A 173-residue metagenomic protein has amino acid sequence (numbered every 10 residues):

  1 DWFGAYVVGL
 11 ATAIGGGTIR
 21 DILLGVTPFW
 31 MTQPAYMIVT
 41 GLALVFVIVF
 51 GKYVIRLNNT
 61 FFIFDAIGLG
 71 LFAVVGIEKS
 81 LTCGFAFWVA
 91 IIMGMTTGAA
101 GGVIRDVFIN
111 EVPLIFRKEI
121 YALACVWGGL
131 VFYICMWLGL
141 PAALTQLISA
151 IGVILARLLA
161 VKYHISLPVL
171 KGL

Functional and structural regions predicted by a protein language model:
F3-G9, Q33-I38, N58-L69, M93 (+2 more regions): Cytoplasmic-side transmembrane-helix entry/capping segments in multi-pass membrane proteins
Y6-A11, T18-L24, I92, T96 (+2 more regions): Short, structured motif recognition centered on aromatic/hydrophobic residues
V7, P28-L42, A86-G98: Structural signature of hydrophobic alpha-helical transmembrane segments
G9-G15, T40, D65-E78, T96 (+2 more regions): Small-residue-rich segments of transmembrane alpha-helices in multi-pass membrane proteins, especially helix faces
T18-I22, V45-N58, V103-P113, L158-V169: C-terminal ends of transmembrane helices
I22-M31, G76-V89, I134-T145: Helix-coil boundary and interhelical linker segments in multi-pass alpha-helical membrane proteins
F50, I55-L114: Membrane-proximal helix-loop-helix units in multi-pass membrane proteins
Q146-L159: Small-residue-rich transmembrane alpha-helices that serve as helix-helix interface/gating elements in multipass
